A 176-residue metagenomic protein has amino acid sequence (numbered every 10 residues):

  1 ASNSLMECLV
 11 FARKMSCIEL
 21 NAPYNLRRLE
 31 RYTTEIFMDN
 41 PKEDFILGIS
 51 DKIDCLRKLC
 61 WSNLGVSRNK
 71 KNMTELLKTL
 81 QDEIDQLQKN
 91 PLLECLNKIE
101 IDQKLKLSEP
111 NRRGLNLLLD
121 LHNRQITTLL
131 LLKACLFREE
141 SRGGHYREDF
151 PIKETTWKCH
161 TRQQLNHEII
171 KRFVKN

Functional and structural regions predicted by a protein language model:
A1-N176: Glycine- and aromatic-enriched mobile tails/lids
